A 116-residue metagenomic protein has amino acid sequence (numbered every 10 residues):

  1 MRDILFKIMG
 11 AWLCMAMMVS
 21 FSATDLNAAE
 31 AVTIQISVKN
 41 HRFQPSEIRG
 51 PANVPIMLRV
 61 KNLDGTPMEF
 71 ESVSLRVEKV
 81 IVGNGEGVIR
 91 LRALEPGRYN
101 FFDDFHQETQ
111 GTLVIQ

Functional and structural regions predicted by a protein language model:
M1-K7: Positively charged n-region of N-terminal signal peptides that target proteins for export
I8-S20: Bacterial N-terminal signal peptides
L26-Q35, R42, V82-Q116: Extracellular/periplasmic metallocenter environments
Q44-S46, V54-L58: Structural beta-strand segments of beta-rich domains
S46-I48, R76-V80: Beta-strand-rich interaction surfaces with strong enrichment in secreted/lumenal proteins
I56, T66-M68, G111: Short beta-strand/loop motifs in extracellular/secreted proteins, especially within beta-sandwich accessory domains
V60-N62: Asparagine-centered strand-capping/turn motif at beta-strand->loop junctions
